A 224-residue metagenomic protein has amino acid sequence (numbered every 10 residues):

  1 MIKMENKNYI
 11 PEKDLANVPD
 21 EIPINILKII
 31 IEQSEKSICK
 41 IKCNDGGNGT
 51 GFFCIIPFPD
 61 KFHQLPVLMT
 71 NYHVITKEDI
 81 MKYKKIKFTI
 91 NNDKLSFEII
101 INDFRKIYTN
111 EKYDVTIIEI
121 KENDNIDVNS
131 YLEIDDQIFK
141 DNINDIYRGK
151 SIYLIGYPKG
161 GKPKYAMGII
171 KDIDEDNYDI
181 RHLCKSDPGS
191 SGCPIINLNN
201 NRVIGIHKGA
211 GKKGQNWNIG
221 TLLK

Functional and structural regions predicted by a protein language model:
M1-N25: N-terminal targeting leaders that route proteins to membranes or the secretory/organellar pathways
I10, V203-K224: C-terminal cap/linker of serine protease catalytic domains
P23-I26, Q137-F139: Short alpha-helical segments and helix-capping/turn motifs at coil-helix boundaries
E32-F52, I56, K61-L183, N197-N199 (+1 more regions): Serine endopeptidase catalytic core focused on the charge-relay Asp
G46-G47, D187-S191: Short, small/polar residue-rich loop motifs at catalytic or cofactor-binding pockets
K159, D187-G189, G211-K212: Short Gly/Pro-enriched loop/turn and capping motifs at secondary-structure junctions
